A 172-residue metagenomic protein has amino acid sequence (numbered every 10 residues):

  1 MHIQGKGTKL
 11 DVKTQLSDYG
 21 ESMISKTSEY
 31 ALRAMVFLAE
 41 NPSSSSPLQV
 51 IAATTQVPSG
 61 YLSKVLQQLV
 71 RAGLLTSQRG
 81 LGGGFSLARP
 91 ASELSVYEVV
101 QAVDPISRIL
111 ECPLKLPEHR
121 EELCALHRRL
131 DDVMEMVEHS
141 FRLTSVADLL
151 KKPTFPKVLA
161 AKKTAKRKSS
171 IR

Functional and structural regions predicted by a protein language model:
H2-Y19, L114-R172: C-terminal regulatory/oligomerization modules of transcriptional regulators
K26-V57, T76: N-terminal helix-turn-helix DNA-binding core of bacterial DNA-binding proteins
L38, V65-V70: Basic amphipathic alpha-helical segments that dock to polyanions
A53, V70-R71: Alpha-helical residues within the helix-turn-helix
G60: Key DNA-contact positions within bacterial/archaeal DNA-binding proteins
G73-A88: Beta-hairpin "wing" of winged helix-turn-helix
A91-K115, L130-M136: Conserved segment of winged-helix/HTH DNA-binding domains
